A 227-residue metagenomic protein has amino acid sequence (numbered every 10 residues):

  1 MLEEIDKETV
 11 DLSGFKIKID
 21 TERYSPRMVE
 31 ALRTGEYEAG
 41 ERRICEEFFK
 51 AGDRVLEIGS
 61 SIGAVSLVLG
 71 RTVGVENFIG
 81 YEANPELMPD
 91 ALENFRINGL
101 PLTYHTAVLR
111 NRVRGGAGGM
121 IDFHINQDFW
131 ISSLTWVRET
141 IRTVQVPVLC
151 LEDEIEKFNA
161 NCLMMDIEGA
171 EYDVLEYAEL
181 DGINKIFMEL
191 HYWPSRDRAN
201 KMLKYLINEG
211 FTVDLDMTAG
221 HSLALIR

Functional and structural regions predicted by a protein language model:
M1-R227: Phosphate/nucleotide-binding beta-alpha loop and adjacent structural elements of enzyme active sites
